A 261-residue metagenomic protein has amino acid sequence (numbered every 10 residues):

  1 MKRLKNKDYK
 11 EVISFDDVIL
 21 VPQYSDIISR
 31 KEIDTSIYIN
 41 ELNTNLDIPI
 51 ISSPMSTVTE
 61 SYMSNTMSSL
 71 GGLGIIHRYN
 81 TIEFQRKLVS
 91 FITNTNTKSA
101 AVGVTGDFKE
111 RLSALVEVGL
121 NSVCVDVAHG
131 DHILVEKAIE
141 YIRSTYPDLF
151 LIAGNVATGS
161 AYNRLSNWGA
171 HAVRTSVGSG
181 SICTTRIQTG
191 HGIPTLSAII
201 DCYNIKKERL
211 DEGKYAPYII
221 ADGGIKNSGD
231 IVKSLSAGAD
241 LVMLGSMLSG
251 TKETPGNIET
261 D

Functional and structural regions predicted by a protein language model:
M1-I50: An N-cap/entry alpha-helix motif that binds or orients negatively charged groups
K2-K7, V12, V18, T59-T260: Alpha/beta enzyme core
E32-I39, N43, D47-R78: N-terminal cofactor/phosphate-binding cores enriched in small/glycine residues, especially glycine-rich loops such as
